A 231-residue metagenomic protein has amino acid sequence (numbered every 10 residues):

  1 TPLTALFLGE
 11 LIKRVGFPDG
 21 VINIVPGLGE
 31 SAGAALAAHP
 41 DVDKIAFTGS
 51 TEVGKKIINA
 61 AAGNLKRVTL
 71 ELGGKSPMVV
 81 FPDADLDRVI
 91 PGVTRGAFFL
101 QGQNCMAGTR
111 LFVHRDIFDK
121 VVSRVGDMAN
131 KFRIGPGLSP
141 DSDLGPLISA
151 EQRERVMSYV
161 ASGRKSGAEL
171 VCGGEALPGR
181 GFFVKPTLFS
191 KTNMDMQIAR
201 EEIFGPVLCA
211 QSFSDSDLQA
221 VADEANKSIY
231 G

Functional and structural regions predicted by a protein language model:
T1-G20, D43: Conserved small-residue-rich beta-alpha loop and adjacent elements that most often cradle the phosphate/pyrophosphate
P2-L3, E30-S31, E52-V53, G63: Short alpha-helical
L8, N23-D43: A structured beta-alpha segment of the ubiquitous adenosine-cofactor-binding alpha/beta core
L11, A38, K44, S50-M194 (+1 more regions): ALDH superfamily catalytic-core signature
V15-D19, A37-K44, F204, N226-G231: Short, surface-exposed connector motifs at secondary-structure boundaries
L28, T48, A210: Conserved residues at the C-terminal ends of beta-strands
S142, G181-V184, E201-V207, N226-G231: Conserved glycine-rich beta-strand-loop-beta hairpin in the small C-terminal domain of fold type I
D195-R200: Cytochrome P450 core scaffold surrounding the K-helix E-X-X-R motif and the conserved "meander" helix-loop region
